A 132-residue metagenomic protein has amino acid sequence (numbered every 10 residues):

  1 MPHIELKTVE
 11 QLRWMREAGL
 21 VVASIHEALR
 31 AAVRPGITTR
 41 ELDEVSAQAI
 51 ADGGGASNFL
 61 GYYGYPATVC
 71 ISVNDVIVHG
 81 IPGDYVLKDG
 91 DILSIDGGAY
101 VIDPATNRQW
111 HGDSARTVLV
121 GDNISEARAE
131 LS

Functional and structural regions predicted by a protein language model:
M1-S132: Active-site neighborhoods and metal-handling regions in enzymes and metal-associated proteins
